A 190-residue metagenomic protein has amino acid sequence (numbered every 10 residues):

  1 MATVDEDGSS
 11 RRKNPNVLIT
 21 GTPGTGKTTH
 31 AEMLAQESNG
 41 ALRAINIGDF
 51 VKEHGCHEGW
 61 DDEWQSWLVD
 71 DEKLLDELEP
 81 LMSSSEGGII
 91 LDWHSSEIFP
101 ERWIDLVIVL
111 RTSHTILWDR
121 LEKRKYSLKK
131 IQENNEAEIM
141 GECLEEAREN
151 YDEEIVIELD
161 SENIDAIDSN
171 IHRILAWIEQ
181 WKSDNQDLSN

Functional and structural regions predicted by a protein language model:
A2-R12, W118, R148-N190: NTP-dependent small-molecule kinase module
N16: Walker A (P-loop) ATP-phosphate-binding motif of ABC ATPase nucleotide-binding domains
I19: Hydrophobic anchor at the beta1->P-loop junction of P-loop NTPases
T22: P-loop (Walker A) phosphate-binding loop of NTP-binding proteins
K27: Conserved lysine of the Walker
H30, L34: Hydrophobic positions on the alpha1 helix immediately C-terminal to the Walker A/P-loop
A41-F99: ATP-dependent small-molecule kinase phosphotransfer cores that center on conserved nucleotide phosphate-binding segments
G59, V107, R111-I155: A glycine- and Lys/Arg-enriched "phosphate-lid" helix/loop adjacent to the NTP-binding pocket of small-molecule kinases
